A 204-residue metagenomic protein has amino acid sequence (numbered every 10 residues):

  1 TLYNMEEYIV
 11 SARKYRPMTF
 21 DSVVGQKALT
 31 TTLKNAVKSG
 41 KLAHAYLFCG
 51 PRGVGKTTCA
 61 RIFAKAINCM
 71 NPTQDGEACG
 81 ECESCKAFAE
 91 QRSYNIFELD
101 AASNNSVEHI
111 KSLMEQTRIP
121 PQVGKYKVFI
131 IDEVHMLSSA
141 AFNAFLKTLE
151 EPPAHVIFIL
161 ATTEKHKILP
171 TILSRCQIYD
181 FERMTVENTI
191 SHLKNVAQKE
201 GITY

Functional and structural regions predicted by a protein language model:
T1-I178, M184-Q198: P-loop/Walker A NTP-binding region and its immediately flanking N-terminal helices in P-loop NTPase folds
